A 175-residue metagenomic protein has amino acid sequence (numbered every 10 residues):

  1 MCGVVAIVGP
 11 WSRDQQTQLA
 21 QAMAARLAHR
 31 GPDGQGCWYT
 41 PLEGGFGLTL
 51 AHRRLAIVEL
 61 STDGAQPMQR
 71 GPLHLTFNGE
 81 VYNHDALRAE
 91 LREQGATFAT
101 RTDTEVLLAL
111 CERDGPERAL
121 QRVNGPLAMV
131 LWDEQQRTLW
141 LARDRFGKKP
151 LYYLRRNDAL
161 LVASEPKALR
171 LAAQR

Functional and structural regions predicted by a protein language model:
M1-R175: Cysteine-centered catalytic environments shared across enzyme families
